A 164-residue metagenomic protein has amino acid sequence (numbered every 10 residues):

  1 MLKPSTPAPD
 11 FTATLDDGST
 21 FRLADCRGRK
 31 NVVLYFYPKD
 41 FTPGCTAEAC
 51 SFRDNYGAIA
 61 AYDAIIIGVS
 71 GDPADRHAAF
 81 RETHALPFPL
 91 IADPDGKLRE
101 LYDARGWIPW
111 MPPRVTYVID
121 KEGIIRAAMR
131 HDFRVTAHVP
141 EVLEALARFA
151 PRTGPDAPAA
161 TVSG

Functional and structural regions predicted by a protein language model:
M1-G164: Chalcogenol-based redox active-site neighborhoods
